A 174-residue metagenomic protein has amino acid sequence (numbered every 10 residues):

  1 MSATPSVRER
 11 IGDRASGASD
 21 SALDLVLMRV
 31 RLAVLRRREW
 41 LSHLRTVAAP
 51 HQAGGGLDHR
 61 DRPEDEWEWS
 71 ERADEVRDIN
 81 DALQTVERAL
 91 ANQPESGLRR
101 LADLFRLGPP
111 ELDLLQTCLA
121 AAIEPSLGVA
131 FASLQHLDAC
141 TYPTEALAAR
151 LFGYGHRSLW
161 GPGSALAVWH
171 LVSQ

Functional and structural regions predicted by a protein language model:
M1-Q174: Intrinsically disordered, low-complexity N-terminal extensions of AAA+/P-loop NTPases that precede the structured
